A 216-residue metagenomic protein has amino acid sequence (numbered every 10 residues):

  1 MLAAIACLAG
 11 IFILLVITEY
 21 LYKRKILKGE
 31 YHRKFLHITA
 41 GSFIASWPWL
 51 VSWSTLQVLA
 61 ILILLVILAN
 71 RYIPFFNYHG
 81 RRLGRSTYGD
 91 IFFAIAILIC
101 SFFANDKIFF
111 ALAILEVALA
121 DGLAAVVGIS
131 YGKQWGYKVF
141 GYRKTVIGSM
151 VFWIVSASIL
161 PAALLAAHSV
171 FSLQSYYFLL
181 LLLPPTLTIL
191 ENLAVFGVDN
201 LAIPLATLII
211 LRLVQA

Functional and structural regions predicted by a protein language model:
L2, A6, V16-L56, L68-A167 (+2 more regions): Interhelical loop and helix-boundary elements at the membrane-water interface of polytopic inner-membrane proteins
G10-L14: Glycine/aspartate-rich loop-and-adjacent alpha/beta segment that forms the canonical ThDP
L56-L64: N-terminal, motif-rich segments that launch catalysis or mediate targeting to/interaction with membranes, typified by
